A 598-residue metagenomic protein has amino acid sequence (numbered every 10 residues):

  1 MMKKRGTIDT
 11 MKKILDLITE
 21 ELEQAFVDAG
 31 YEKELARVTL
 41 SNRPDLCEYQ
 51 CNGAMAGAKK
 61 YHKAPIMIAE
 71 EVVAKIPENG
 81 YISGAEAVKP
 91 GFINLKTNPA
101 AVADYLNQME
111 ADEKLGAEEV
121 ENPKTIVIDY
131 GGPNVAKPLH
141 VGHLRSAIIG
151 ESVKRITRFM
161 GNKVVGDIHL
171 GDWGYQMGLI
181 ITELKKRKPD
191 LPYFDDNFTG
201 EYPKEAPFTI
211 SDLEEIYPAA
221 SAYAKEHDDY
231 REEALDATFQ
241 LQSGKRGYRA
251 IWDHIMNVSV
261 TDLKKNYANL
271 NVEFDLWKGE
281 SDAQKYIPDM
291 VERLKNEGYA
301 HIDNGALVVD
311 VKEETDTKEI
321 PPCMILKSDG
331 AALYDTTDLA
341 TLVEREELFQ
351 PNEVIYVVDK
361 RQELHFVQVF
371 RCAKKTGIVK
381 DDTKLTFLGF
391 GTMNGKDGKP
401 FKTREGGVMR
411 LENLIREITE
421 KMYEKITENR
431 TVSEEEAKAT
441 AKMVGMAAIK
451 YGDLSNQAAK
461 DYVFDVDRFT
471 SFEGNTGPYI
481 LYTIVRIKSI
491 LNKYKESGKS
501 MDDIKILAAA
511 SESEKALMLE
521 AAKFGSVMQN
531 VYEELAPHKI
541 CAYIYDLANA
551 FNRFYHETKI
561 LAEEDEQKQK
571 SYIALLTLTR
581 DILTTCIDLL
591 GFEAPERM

Functional and structural regions predicted by a protein language model:
K3, I8-A103, A117, E121-M598: Non-catalytic interaction-recognition regions
L106-A117: Histidine-rich, glycine-flanked metal-binding segment
